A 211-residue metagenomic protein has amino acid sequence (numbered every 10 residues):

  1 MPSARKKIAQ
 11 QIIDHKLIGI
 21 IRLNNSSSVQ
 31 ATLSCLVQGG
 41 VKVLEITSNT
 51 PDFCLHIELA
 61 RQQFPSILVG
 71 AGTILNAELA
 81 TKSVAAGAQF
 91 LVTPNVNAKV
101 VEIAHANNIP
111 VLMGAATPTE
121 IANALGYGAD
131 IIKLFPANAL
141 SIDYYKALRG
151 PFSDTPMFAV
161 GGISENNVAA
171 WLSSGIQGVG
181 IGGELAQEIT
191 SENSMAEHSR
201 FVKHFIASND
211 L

Functional and structural regions predicted by a protein language model:
M1-A86, A106, D154, E165-N166 (+2 more regions): Conserved N-terminal beta1-alpha1 strand-loop-helix module at the mouth
I20, E45, G70, V92 (+3 more regions): Conserved beta-strand positions in the central sheet of alpha/beta enzyme cores
R22-L23, A71-A77, T93-V96, M113-P118 (+2 more regions): Glycine-rich beta-to-alpha transition loops that act as phosphate-gripper elements at the mouths of alpha/beta enzyme
G40, G87, N95, N108 (+5 more regions): Conserved functional loop/turn residues at catalytic and ligand-binding sites
Q62-Q63, G87-F90, I109-L112, D130-I132 (+3 more regions): Short, hinge-like loop/turn segments at secondary-structure boundaries
F90, P94-V100, F135-I142, I176-H198: Glycine-rich phosphate-binding active-site loops on the catalytic face of alpha/beta enzymes
P94-D130, L134-A139: Histidine/lysine/aspartate-rich catalytic loop segments that bind and position anionic ligands
V101-A104, A122-Y127, I142-A147, V168-A169 (+1 more regions): Short, charged, surface-exposed secondary-structure boundary motifs
